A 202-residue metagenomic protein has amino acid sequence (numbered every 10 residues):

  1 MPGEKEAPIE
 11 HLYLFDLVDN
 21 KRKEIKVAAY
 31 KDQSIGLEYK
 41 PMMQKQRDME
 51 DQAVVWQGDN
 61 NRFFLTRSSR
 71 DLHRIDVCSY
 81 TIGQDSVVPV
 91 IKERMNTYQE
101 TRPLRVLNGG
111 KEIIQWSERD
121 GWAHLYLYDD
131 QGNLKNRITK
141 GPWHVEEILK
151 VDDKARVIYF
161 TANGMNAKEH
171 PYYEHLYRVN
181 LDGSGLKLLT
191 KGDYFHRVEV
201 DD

Functional and structural regions predicted by a protein language model:
M1-D202: Beta-propeller folds
